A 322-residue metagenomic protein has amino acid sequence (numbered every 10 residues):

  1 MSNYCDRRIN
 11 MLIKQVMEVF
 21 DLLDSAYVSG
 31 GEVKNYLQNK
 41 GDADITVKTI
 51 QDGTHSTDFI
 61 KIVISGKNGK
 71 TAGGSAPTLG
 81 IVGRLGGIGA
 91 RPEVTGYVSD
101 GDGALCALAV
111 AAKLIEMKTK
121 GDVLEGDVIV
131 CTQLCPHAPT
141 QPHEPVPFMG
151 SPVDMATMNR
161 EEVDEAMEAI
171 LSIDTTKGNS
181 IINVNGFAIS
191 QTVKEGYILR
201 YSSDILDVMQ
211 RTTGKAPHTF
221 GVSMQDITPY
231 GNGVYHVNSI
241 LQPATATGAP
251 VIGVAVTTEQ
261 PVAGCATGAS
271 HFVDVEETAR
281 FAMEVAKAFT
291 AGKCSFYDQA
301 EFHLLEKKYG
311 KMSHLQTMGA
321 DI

Functional and structural regions predicted by a protein language model:
K14-R91: Soluble metallo-hydrolase cores and metallopeptidase-like ectodomains found primarily in the secretory/periplasmic
V28-E32, T54-T57, A76, D102-L105 (+5 more regions): Conserved active-site and cofactor/substrate-binding residues in soluble primary-metabolism enzymes
G53-H55, N68-S75, V98-D100, K120-L124 (+2 more regions): Solvent-exposed alpha-helices and their adjacent loops that cap or buttress functional pockets in soluble metabolic
I81, R91-T132: Alpha-helical metal-binding/catalytic segments enriched in His/Glu/Asp
L85-I88, T132-P139, K177: Acidic, glycine-rich active-site loops and adjacent beta-strand->loop/helix elements that engage anionic groups
E93, P139-V146, I182-N185, A266: Short acidic, glycine/serine/threonine-rich loops at helix termini
V146-L171: A glycine-rich helix N-cap at a beta->alpha junction
T176-A320: Active-site-adjacent substrate-binding region of metalloamidase/peptidase-like peptide-processing proteins
